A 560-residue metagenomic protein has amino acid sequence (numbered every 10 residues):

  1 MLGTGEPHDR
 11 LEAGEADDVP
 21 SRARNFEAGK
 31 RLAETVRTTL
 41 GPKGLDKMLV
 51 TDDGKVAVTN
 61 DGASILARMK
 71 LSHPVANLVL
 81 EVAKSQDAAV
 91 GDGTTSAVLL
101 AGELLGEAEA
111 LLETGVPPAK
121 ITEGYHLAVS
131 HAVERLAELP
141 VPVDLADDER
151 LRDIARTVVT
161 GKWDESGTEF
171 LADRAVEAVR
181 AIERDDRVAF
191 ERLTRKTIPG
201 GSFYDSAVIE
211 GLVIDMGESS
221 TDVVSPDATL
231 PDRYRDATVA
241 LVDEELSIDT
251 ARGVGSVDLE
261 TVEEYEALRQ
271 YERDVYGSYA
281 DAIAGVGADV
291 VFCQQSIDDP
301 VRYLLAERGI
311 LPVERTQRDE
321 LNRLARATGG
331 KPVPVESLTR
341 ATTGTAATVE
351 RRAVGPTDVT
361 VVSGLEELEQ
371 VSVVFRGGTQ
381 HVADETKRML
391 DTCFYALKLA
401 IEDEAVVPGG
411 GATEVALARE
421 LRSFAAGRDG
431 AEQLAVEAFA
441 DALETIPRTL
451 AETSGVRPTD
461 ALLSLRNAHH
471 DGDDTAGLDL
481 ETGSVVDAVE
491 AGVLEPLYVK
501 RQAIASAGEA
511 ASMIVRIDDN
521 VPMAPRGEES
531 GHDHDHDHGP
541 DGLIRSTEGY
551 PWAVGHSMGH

Functional and structural regions predicted by a protein language model:
L2-D18, A23-V36, K47-K55, A132-V373 (+1 more regions): Extended amphipathic alpha-helical scaffolds
G3, E15-E103, E107: N-terminal cofactor/phosphate-binding cores enriched in small/glycine residues, especially glycine-rich loops such as
L40-K47, G93, A119, E138-D147 (+10 more regions): Flexible, glycine/charged-enriched surface loops at secondary-structure junctions
G41, G91, G115, A175 (+6 more regions): Residue-level signature of catalytic and energy-coupling elements of molecular machines, predominantly ATP/GTP-dependent
D53-G54, A63, A101-G102, V116-P117 (+17 more regions): Short, ordered loop/turn segments at secondary-structure junctions
V56-V58, Y204-A207, T250-G253, P300-Y303 (+5 more regions): Nucleotide-binding motor/catalytic cores of P-loop/tubulin-like NTPases across gene-expression machines
D153-T157, A306, V371-G377, A416-S423 (+1 more regions): Short, hydrophobic beta-strand segments
V382-H560: Extended, low-charge hydrophobic alpha-helical regions
